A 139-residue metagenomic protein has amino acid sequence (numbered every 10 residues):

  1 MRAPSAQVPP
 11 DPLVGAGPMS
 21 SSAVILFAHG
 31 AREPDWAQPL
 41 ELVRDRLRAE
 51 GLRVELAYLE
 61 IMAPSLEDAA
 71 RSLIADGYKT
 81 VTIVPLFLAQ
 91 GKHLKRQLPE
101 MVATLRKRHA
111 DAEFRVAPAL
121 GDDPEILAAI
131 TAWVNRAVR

Functional and structural regions predicted by a protein language model:
M1-R139: Active-site-proximal alpha-helix that buttresses catalytic centers in soluble enzyme cores
